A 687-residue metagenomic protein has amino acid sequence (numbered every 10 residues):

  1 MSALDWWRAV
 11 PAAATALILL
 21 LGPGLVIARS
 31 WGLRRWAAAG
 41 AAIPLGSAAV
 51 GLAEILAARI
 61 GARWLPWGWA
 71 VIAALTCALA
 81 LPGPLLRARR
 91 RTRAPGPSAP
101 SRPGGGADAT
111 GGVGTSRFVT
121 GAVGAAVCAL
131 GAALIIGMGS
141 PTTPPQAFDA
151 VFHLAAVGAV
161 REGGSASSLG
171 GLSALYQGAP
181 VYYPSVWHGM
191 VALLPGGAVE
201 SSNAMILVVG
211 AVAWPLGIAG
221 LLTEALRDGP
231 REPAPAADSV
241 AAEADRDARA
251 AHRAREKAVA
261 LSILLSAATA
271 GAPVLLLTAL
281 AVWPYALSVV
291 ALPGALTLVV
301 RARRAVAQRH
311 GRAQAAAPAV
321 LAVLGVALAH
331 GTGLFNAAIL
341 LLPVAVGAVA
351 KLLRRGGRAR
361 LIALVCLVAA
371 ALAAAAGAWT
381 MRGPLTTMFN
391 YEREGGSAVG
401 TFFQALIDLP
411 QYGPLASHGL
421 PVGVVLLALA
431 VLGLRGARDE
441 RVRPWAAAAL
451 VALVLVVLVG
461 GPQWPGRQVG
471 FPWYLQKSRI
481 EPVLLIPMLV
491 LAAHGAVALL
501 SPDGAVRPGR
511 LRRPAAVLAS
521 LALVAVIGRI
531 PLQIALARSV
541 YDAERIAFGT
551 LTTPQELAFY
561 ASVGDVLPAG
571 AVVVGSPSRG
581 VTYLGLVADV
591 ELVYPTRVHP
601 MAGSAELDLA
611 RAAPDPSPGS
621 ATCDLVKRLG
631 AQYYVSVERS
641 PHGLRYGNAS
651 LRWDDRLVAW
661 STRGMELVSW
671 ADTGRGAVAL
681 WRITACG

Functional and structural regions predicted by a protein language model:
M1-G112: Membrane-embedded, hydrophobic transmembrane alpha-helices
T15-I18, G528-G687: Extracytoplasmic
A49-L52, G131-M138, G163, V259-T278 (+4 more regions): Membrane-interface helix-loop junctions at the exits of transmembrane helices
I60-W64, G68, T142-P145, P273-L287 (+3 more regions): Membrane-helix boundary/interfacial segments in multi-pass membrane proteins
G131-A286, V290, S539-T550: Active-site lumenal/periplasmic loops and adjacent helix-entry segments of GT-C-fold, multi-pass membrane
Q314-T332: Membrane-interface alpha helices of multi-pass inner-membrane proteins
C366-A373, L499-Q533: Signature aromatic-anchored transmembrane alpha helix within multi-pass, membrane-resident enzymes that catalyze glycan
L420-A446: Hydrophobic, aromatic-rich transmembrane alpha-helices and their immediate juxtamembrane boundary segments
